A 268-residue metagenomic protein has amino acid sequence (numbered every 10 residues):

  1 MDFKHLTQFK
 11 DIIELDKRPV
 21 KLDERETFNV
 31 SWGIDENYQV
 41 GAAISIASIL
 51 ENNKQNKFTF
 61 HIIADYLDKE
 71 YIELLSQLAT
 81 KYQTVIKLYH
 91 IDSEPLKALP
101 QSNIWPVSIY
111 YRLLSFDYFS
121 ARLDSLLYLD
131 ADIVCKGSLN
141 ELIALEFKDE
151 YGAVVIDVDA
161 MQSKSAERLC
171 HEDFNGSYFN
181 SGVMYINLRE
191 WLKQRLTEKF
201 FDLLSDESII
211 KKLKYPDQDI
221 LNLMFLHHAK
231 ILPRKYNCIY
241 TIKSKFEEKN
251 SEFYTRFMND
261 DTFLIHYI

Functional and structural regions predicted by a protein language model:
M1-I268: Glycosyltransferase catalytic domains, chiefly GT-A lineage
